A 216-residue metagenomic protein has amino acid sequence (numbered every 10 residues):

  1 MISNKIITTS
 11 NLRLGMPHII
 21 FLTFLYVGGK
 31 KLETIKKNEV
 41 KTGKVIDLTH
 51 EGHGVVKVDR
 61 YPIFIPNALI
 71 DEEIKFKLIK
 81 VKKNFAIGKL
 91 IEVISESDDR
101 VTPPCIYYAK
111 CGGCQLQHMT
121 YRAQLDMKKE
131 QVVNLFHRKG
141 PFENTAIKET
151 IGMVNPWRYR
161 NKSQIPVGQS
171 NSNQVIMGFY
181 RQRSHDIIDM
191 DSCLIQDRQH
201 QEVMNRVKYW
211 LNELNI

Functional and structural regions predicted by a protein language model:
I2-I7: Extreme N-terminal basic, low-complexity initiation segments that serve as generic localization/processing leaders
T8-T9, T23: Ala/Thr-enriched low-complexity intrinsically disordered regions
I19-I20, F24-I216: Accessory RNA-recognition modules of RNA-modification enzymes
